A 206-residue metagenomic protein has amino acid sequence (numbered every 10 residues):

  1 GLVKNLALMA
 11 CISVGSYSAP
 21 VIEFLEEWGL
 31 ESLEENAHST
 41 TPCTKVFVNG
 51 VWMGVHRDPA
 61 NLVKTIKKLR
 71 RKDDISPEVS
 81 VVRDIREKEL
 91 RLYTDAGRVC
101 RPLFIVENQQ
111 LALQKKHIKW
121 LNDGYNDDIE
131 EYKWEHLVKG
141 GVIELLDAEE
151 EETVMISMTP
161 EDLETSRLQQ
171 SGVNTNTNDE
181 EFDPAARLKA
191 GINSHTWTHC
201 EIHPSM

Functional and structural regions predicted by a protein language model:
L2-M206: Conduit-forming functional cores of very large proteins
